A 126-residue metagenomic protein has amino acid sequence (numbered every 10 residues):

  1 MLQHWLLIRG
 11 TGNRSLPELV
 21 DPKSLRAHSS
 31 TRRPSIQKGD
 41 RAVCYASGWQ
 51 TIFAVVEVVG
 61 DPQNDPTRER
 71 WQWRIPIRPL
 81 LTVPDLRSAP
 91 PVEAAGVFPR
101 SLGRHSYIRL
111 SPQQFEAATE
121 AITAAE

Functional and structural regions predicted by a protein language model:
M1-L7, S24-S30, D65-E126: Contiguous surface segments at macromolecular interaction interfaces
L2-H4, K38-A42, T51-F53: Short, surface-exposed beta-edge/turn micro-motifs
L7-R9, C44-Y45: Short, conserved beta-strand edge motifs with alternating hydrophobic and charged residues
I8-K23: Short, basic/aromatic beta-hairpin or loop at an interaction surface
N13, W49-Q50: Alpha-helix N-cap/helix-start and coil->helix boundary motif
R32-A46: Short coil-to-beta transition motif at edge beta-strands of beta-rich domains
A46-W49, P62-P66: Amphipathic alpha-helical interaction segments
T51-D61: Short beta-strand-centered aromatic/proline hotspots
